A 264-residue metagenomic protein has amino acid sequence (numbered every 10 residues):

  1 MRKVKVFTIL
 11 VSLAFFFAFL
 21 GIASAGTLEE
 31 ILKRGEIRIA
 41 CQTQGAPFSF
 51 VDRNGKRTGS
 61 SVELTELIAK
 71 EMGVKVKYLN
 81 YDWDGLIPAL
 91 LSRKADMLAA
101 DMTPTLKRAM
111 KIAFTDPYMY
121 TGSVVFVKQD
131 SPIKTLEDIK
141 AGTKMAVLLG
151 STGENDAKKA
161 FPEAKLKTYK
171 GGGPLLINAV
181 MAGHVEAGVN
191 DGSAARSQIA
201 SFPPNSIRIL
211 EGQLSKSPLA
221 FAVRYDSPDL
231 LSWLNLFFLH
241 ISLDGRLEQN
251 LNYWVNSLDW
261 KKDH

Functional and structural regions predicted by a protein language model:
A25-D101: Extracytoplasmic small-molecule ligand-binding "clamshell" domains of the periplasmic binding protein/Venus flytrap
L28, G59-S61, R108-M119, I207-E211 (+1 more regions): A structural signal for short loop-to-beta-strand junctions that line the ligand-binding cleft of periplasmic/secreted
C41-G45, L79-D84, R93-T105, Q129 (+4 more regions): Beta->alpha turn/N-cap motifs
T43, Y120-V127, G192, R196-L239 (+1 more regions): Periplasmic-binding protein-like
K77-P88, P132, K167-A182, S217: Short helix-initiation/N-cap motifs at beta->coil->alpha
G85-P88, M102-M110, D156-K159, M181-S215: A ligand-binding cleft/hinge motif common to bilobed small-molecule-binding domains
V127-K144: Flexible hinge/capping segments at coil-to-helix
T152-G171, S206-L210, F238-H264: Ligand-binding clefts/hinges and TM-proximal coupling segments of bilobed small-molecule sensing domains
